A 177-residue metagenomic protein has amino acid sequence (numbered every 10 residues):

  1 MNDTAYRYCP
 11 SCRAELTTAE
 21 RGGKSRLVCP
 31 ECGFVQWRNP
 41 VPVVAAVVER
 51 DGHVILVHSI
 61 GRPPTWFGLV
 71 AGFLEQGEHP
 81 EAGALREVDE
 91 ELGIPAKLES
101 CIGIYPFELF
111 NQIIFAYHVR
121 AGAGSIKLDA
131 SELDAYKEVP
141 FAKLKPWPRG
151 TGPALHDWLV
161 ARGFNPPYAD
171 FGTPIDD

Functional and structural regions predicted by a protein language model:
N2-A5, G22: Residue-level signal for mature regions of secreted extracellular proteins and peptides
Y6-Y8, R26: Residues immediately within or flanking Cys/His clusters that coordinate Zn2+ in small zinc-binding modules
L16-T18, W37: Short functional micro-motifs and their immediate structural scaffolds
K24-G68, A96, S100: N-terminal strand-loop-strand
L74-W158, P166, D170: Unchanged
T173-D177: Short, basic, low-complexity termini and linkers enriched in Ser/Thr/Gly/Pro that act as targeting/leader peptides
